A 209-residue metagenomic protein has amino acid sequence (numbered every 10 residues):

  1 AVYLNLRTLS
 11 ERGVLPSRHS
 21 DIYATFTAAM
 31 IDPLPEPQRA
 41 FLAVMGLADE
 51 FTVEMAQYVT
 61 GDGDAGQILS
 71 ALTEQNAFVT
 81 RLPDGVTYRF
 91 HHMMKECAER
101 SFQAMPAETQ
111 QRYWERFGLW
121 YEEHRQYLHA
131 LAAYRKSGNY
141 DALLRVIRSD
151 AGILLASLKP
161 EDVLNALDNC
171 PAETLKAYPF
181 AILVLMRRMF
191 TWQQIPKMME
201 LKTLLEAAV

Functional and structural regions predicted by a protein language model:
V2-D21: Amphipathic helix/helix-loop-helix segment enriched in hydrophobic residues with interspersed Lys/Arg and occasional
L4-T8, V44-M45, Y58-V59, A71-Q75 (+3 more regions): Short acidic/histidine-centered micro-motifs embedded in hydrophobic/aromatic stretches that mark compact functional
E11-S17, D62-G63, F102-E108: Short, polar/flexible loop-turn hinges at active-site or ligand-entry regions and domain interfaces
G13, D49, P171-T174: Alpha-solenoid repeat junctions
S17-D21, D32-P33, R89, E108-T109 (+2 more regions): Short helix-capping and inter-helix turn/linker motifs at the boundaries of alpha-helical repeat units
A24-Q103, R112-E115: C-terminal boundary/linker of central alpha/beta nucleotide-binding cores
A104-W192, K197-L204: Extended alpha-helical scaffolding segments used for macromolecular assembly and cargo binding
